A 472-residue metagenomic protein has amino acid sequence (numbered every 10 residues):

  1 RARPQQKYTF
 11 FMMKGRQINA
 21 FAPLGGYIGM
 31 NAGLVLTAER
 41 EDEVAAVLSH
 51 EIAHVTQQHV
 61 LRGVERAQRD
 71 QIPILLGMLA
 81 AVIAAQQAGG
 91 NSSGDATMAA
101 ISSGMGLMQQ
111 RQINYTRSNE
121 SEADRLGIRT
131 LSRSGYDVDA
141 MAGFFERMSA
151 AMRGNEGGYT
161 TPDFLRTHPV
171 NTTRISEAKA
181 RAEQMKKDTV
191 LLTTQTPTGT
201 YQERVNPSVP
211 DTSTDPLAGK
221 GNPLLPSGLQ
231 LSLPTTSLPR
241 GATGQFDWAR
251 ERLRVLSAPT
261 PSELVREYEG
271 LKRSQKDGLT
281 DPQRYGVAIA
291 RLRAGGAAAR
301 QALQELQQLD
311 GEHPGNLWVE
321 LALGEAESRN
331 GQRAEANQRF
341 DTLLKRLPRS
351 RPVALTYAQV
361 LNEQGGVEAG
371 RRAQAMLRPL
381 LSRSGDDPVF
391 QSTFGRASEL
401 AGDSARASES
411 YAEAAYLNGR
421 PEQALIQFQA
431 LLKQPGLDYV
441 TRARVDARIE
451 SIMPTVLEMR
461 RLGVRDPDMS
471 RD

Functional and structural regions predicted by a protein language model:
F10, L107-A334, Q338-R339, R471-D472: Extracytoplasmic and endomembrane cell-envelope/extracellular-matrix remodeling and assembly machinery
M12-G26: Catalytic zinc-binding patch centered on the HExxH motif and its immediate surroundings that defines zinc-dependent
G29-A46, R111-S118: Short pre-active-site segment immediately N-terminal to the catalytic Zn-binding motif
E39-D42, I52-R69, Q87-A88: Catalytic Zn2+-binding segment of zinc metalloproteases
S176, D188, G331-A334, G365-R371 (+3 more regions): Alpha-helical linker/edge segments of TPR/alpha-solenoid repeat scaffolds and analogous pre-/post-domain helices
G278, P314, P348, S384-G385 (+3 more regions): Short coil turns that delineate tetratricopeptide repeat
A288-G295, Q307, L321-A401, A405 (+1 more regions): Alpha-helical adaptor scaffolds
